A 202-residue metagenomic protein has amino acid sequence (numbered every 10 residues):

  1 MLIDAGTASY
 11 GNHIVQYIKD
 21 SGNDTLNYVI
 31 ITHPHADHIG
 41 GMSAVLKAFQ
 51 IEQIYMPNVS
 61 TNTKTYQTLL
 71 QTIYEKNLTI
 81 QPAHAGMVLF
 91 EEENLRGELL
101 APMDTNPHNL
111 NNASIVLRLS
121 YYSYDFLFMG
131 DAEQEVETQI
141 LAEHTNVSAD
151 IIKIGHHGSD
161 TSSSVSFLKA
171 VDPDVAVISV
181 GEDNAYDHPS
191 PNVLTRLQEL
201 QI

Functional and structural regions predicted by a protein language model:
M1-I202: Non-globular, low-confidence helical/coil segments that flank catalytic cores
